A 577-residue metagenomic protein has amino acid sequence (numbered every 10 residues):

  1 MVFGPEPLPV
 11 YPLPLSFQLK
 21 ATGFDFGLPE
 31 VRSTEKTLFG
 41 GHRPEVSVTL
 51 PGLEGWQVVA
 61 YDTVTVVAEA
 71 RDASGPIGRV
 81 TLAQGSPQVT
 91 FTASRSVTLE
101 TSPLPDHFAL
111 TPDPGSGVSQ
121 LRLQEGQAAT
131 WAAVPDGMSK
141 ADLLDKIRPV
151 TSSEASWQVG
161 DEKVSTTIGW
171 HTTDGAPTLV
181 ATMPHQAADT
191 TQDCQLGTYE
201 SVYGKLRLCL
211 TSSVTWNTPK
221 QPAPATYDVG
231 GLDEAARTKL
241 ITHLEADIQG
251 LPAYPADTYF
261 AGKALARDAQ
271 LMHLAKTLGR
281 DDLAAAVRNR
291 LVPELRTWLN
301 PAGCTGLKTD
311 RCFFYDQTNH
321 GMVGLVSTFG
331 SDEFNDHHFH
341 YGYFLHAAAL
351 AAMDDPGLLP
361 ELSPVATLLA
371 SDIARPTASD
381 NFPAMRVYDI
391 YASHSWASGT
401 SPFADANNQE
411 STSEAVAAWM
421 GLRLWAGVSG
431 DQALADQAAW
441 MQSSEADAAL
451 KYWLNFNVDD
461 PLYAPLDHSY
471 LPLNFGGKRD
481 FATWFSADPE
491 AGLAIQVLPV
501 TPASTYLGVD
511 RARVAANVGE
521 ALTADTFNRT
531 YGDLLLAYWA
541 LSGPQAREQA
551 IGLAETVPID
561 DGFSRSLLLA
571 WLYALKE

Functional and structural regions predicted by a protein language model:
M1-V326, G330-D336, P376, D380 (+3 more regions): Ser/Thr/Asn(+Pro)-rich, low-complexity disordered segments
P255-A275, V287, S331-A370, S411-W419: Aromatic-rich carbohydrate-recognition surfaces in CAZymes
A275-D282, A351-E361, L422-Q437: Inter-helical turn/loop segments and adjacent helix faces that build the functional surface of alpha-helical bundle
C312-Y315, N319-F329, F334, D355-A415 (+1 more regions): Flexible, surface-exposed loop/gating regions in the mature catalytic domains of secreted/periplasmic hydrolases
S363-I373, L434-E445, A449: Short secondary-structure subsegments characteristic of cysteine-rich extracellular domains
